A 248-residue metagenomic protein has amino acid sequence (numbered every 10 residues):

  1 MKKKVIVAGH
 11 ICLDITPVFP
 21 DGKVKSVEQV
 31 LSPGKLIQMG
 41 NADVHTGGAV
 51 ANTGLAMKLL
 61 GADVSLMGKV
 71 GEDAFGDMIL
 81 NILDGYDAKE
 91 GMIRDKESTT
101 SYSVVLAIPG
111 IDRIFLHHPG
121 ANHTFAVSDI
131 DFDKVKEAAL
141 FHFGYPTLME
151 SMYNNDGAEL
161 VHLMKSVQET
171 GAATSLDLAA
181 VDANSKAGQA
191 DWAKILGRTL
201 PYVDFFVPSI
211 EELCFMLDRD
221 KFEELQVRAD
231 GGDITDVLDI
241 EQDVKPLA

Functional and structural regions predicted by a protein language model:
M1-M67, A74-G85, G110: Glycine-rich phosphate/adenosyl-contacting loop at the front of the ribokinase-like
K2, E137-A138, G171, V203: Short, well-ordered alpha-helix to beta-strand connector turns
A42-V44, H118-H123, E150-Y153, V181-K186 (+1 more regions): Short, flexible loop segments at the rims of nucleotide/cofactor-binding pockets, characterized by
V64, E90, T174-S175: Hydrophobic beta-strand scaffold residues
I82-S98: A glycine-rich helix N-cap at a beta->alpha junction
G91, D95, V105-G157: Conserved phosphate-binding/catalytic loop of the ribokinase/pfkB sugar-kinase fold
L116, L140-L148, A173-D182, I210: Short beta-strands and strand-loop turn motifs
V161, Q168-A173, A179-A248: Conserved phosphate/ATP/ADP-binding segment of small-molecule kinases
